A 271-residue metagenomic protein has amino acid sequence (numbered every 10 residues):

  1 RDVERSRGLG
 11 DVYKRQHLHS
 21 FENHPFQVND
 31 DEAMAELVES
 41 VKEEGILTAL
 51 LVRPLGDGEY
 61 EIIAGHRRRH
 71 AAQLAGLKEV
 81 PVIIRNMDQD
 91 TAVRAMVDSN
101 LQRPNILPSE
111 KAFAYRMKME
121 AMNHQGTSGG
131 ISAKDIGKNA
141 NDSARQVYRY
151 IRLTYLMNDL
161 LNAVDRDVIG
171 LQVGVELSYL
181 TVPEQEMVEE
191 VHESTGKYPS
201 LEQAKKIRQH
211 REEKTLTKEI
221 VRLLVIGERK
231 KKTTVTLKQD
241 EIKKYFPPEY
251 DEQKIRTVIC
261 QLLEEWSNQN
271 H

Functional and structural regions predicted by a protein language model:
R1, S6-R7, D11-R85, M96-Q102: Short, charged/polar connector segments at secondary-structure boundaries
F26-Q27, H70-Y155, Y179: Amphipathic, charge-rich alpha-helical segments that serve as recognition/docking helices
A35, H66, G130-I131, M157-N158: Residue-level marker for well-ordered alpha-helical positions
G45, G76, N141, D167-V168: Glycine-centered loop/turn motif at secondary-structure junctions
F113-E120, A144-N268: Amphipathic alpha-helical extensions and coiled-coil-like segments
